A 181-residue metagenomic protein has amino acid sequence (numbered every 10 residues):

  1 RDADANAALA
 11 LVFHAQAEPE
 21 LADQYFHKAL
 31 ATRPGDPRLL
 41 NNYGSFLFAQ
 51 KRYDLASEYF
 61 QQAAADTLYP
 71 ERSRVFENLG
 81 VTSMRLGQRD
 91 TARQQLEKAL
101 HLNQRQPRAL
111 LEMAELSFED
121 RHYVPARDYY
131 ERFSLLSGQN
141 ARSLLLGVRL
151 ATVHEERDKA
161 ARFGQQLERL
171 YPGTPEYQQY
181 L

Functional and structural regions predicted by a protein language model:
R1, T32-R33, D66-L68, L102 (+2 more regions): Structural marker of alpha-solenoid helical repeat scaffolds
D2, D36, P70-R72, Q106 (+2 more regions): Residue-level recognition of tetratricopeptide repeat
A8-L11, N42, N78, E112 (+1 more regions): Canonical tetratricopeptide repeat
Q16-K28, Q50-Q62, R74, L86-K98 (+2 more regions): Structural signature of tandem alpha-helical TPR/SEL1-like repeats, specifically the intra-repeat loop/turn
A29, A63, P70, A99 (+3 more regions): Alpha-helical solenoid scaffolds that mediate protein-protein interactions, centered on TPR/SEL1-like repeats but also
F133-L181: Terminal, low-structured helical/coil segments at or just beyond the last alpha-helical repeat
